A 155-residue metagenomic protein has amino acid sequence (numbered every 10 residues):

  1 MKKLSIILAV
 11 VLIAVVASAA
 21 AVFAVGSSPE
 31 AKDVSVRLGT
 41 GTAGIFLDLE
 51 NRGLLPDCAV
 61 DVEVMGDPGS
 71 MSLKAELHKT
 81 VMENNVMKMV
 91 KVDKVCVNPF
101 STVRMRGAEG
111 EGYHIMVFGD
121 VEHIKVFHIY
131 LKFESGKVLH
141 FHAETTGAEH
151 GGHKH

Functional and structural regions predicted by a protein language model:
M1-L4: Positively charged n-region of N-terminal signal peptides that target proteins for export
A9-V16: Bacterial N-terminal signal peptides
A19-A24: Boundary at the C-terminal end of the N-terminal hydrophobic targeting segment
V25-H155: Compact, glycine-rich, soluble single-domain proteins
